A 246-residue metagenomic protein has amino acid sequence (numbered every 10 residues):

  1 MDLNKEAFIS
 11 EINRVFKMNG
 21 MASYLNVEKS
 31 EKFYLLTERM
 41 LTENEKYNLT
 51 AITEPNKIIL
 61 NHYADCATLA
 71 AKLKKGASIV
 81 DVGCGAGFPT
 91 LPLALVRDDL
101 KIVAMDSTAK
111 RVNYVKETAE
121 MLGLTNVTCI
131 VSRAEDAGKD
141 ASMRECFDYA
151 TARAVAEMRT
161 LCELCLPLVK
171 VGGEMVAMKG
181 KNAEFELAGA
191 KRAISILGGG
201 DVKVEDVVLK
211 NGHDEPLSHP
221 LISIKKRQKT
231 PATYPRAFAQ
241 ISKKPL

Functional and structural regions predicted by a protein language model:
D2-N4, E11-G76, V80, N113 (+2 more regions): Class I SAM-dependent transferase core
T53, V131-R133, D206: Short loop/edge segments at beta-strand edges and connector loops that shape dinucleotide/nucleotide cofactor-binding
A64-A156, C162: Conserved SAM/SAH cofactor-binding pocket of Class I
R97, V169-V171: Helix-to-beta-strand junctions that scaffold the AdoMet/dcAdoMet cofactor pocket in Class I SAM-dependent enzymes
R111-N113, A183, L187: Short alpha-helix immediately C-terminal to the canonical SAM-binding loop
E135, G180-E184, L209: Short "lid" loop at the C-terminus of a central beta-strand within the Rossmann-like core of SAM-dependent
G172-N182: Conserved beta-strand signature within the Rossmann-like core of class I S-adenosyl-L-methionine
A188-L246: SAM/dcSAM-binding transferase cores
